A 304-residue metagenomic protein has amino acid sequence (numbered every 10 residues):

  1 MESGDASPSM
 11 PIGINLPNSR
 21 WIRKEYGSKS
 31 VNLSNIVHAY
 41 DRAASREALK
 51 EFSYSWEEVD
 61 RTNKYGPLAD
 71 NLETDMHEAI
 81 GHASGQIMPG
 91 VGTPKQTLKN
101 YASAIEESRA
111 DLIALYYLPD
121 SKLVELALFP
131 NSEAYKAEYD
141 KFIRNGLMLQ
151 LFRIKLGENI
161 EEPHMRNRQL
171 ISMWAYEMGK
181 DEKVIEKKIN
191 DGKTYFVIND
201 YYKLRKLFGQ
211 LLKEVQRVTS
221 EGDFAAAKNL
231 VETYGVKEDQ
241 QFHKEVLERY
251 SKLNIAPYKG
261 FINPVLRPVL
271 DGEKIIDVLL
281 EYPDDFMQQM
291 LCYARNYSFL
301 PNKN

Functional and structural regions predicted by a protein language model:
M1-D60, G66: Contiguous, non-catalytic segments that form substrate-binding/exosite surfaces or channel walls
M1-I14, K187-N304: Non-catalytic terminal regions of proteins
A44-W56, E78-G92: Active-site-adjacent bridging/hinge elements
A69-Q86, A110-D111, L115: Active-site recognition of the HExxH zinc-binding catalytic motif
G85-S108: Post-HEXXH active-site segment of zinc metalloproteases
S103-D120: An active-site-proximal "capping" alpha-helix that borders the catalytic cofactor pocket
L115-V218: Long, well-structured alpha-helical subdomains associated with metal-dependent extracellular/ecto-lumenal hydrolases
